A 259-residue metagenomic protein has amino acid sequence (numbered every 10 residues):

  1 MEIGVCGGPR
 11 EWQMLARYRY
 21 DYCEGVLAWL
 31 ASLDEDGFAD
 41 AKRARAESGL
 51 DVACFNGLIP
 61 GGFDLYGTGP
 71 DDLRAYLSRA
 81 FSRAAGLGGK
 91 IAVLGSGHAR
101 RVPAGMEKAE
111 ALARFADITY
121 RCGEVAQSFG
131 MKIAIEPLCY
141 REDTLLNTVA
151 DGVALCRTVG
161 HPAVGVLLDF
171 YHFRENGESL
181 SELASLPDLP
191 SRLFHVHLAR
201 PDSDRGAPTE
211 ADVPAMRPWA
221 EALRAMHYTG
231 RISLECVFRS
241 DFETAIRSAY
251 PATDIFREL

Functional and structural regions predicted by a protein language model:
M1-G4, P9-R19, R74, G88-G89 (+2 more regions): Histidine-acidic metal/acid-base catalytic patches
P9-E11, L27-W29, L58-G61, H98-R100 (+4 more regions): Active-site-proximal loop/turn and secondary-structure-junction residues that shape catalytic pockets, frequently
M14-D36, N56-G62: N-terminal substrate-binding region of glycoside hydrolase catalytic domains
Y22-E24, C54-N56, V93, A134 (+3 more regions): Conserved beta-strand positions in the central sheet of alpha/beta enzyme cores
E24-A46, S96-M106: Glycine-rich, proline-tolerant flexible connector loops at the mouths of alpha/beta enzymes
D34-F38, P70, F242-A245: Metal-dependent catalytic neighborhoods of phosphoester/phosphodiester hydrolases
E35-G49, Y76-G88, A116-E124, S179-L189 (+1 more regions): Short amphipathic alpha-helices and their capping/turn segments at secondary-structure boundaries
E47, D64-G165, E175: Active-site acidic/histidine proton-transfer and metal-coordination neighborhood in alpha/beta enzyme cores
